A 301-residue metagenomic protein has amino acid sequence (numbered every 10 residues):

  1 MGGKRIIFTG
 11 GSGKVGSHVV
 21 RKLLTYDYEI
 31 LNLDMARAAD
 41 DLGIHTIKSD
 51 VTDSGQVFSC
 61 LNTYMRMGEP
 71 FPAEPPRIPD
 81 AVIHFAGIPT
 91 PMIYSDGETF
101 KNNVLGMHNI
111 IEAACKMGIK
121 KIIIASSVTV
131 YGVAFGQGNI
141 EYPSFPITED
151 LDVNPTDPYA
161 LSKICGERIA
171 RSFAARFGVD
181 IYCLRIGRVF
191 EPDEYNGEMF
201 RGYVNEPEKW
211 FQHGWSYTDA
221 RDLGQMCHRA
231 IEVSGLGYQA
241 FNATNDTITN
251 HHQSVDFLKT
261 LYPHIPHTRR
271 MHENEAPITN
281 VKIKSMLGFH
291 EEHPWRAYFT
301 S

Functional and structural regions predicted by a protein language model:
K4-Y26: N-terminal Rossmann NAD(P)H-binding glycine-rich loop of SDR-like oxidoreductase domains
V51-N102: NAD(P)H-binding glycine-rich loop region in Rossmannoid oxidoreductase-like domains and their noncatalytic homologs
K101, Q137-G178: Catalytic helix-loop patch of NAD(P)-dependent Rossmann-fold dehydrogenases
N109-T156: Conserved Rossmann-fold NAD(P)-dependent oxidoreductase catalytic core, especially the SDR/UDP-sugar
S126, E167-P192: Conserved beta-loop-beta element that borders a ligand/cofactor-binding pocket
E149-N154, C183-T218: A conserved pocket-lining segment of Rossmann-fold NAD(P)-dependent short-chain dehydrogenase/reductase
R176-D180, F190-F200, R229-A240: Glycine/proline-rich active-site loop of Rossmann-fold NAD(P)-dependent oxidoreductases
R221-S301: C-terminal substrate-binding subdomain of Rossmann-fold SDR/epimerase-dehydratase oxidoreductases
